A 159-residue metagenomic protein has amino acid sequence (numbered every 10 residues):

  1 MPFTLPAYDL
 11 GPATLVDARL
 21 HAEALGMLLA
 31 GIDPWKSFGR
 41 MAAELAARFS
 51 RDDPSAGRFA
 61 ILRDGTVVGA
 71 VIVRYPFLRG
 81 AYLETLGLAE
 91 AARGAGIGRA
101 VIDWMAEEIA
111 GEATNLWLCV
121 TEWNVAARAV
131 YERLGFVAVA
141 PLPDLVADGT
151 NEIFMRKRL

Functional and structural regions predicted by a protein language model:
M1-F3, G149-L159: Terminal substrate-recognition subdomain of acyl/acetyltransferases
F3-E90, I102-W104, E108: Acetyl-CoA-dependent GNAT
T66, T85, A89-D103, T121-A129 (+1 more regions): Conserved glycine-rich acetyl-CoA-binding loop
G69, A140-P143: A structural microfeature
R79, T114, V137: Short acidic/polar active-site loop segments enriched in Thr and Asp
I109-C119: Conserved GNAT acetyl-CoA-binding A-motif
L118-R128, D144-T150: Conserved beta-strand-loop-alpha-helix junction that forms the acyl-donor binding cleft
